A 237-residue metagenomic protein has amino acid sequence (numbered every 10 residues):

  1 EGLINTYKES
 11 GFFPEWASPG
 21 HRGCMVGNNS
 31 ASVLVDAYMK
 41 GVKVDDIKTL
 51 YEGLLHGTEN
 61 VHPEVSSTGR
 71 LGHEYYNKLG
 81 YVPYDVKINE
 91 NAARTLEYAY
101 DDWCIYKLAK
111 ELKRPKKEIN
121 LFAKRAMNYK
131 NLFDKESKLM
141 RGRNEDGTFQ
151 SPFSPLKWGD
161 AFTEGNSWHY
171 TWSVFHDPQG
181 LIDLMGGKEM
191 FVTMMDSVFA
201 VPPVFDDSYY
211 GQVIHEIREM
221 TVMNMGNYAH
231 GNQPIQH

Functional and structural regions predicted by a protein language model:
E1-T6, A17-V26, A37-G41, E52-L55: Mobile, glycine-rich extracellular loop/lid and propeptide segments that shape or gate substrate/ligand access
G2-A17, P203-Y210, E216: Active-site-surrounding "flap" and adjacent substrate/cofactor-binding loops of secreted or lumenal enzymes, prototyped
T6-S10, L34-V35, E111: Structured, non-membrane catalytic/scaffold regions adjacent to prosthetic-group chemistry
E9-F13, R22, N29-S32: Active-site rim segments in enzyme catalytic domains, especially the processed small/beta chain of N-terminal
G27, A31, G41-M127, N131-H237: Active-site core of glycosidic bond-cleaving carbohydrate-active enzymes
